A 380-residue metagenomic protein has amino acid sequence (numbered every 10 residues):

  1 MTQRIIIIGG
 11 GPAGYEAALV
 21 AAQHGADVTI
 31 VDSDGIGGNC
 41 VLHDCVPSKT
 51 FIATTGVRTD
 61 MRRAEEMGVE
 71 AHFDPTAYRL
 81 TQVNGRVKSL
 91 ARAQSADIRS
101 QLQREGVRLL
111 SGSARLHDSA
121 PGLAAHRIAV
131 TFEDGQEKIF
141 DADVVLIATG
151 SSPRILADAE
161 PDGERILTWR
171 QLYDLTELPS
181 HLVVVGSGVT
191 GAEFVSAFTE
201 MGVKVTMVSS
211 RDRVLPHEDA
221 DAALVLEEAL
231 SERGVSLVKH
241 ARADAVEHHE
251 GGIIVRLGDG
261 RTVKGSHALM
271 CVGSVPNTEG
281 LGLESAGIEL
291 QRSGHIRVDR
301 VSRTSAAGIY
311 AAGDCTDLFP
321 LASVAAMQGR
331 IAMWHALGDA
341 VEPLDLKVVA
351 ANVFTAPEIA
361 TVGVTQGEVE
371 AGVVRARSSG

Functional and structural regions predicted by a protein language model:
T2, L19-A26, V31-L178, T206 (+5 more regions): Glycine-rich flavin
Q3-T29, G191-T199: N-terminal Rossmann-like FAD-binding beta1-loop-alpha1 element of flavoenzymes
I8, A114, I139-G150, V184-V185 (+2 more regions): Short hydrophobic core segments
G9-P12, S33-D34, V185-G188, D314: Glycine-rich Rossmann-fold phosphate-binding loop(s) that bind the pyrophosphate of adenine dinucleotide cofactors
C45, I147-K204, V208, E284-A286 (+2 more regions): Glycine-rich dinucleotide-binding loop and its adjacent helix/turn
D162-P179, T262-G338: FAD-site-proximal beta/loop scaffold in flavoenzymes
A360-G380: Structured beta-strand/loop patches that form or line metal/cofactor-binding pockets in enzymes
